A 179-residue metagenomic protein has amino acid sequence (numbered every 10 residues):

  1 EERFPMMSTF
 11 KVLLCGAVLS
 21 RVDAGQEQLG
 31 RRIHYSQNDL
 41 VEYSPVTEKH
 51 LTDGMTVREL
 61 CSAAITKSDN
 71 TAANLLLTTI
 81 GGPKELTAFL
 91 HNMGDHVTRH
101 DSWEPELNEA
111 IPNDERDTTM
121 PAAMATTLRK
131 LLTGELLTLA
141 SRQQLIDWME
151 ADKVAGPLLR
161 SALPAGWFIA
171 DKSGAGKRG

Functional and structural regions predicted by a protein language model:
E1, P5-T9, Q28-G30, L90-D95 (+4 more regions): Extracytoplasmic
P5-I33, A64: Active-site SXXK
T9-V12, E115-E150: Active-site-proximal alpha-helical segments within enzyme catalytic domains
S20-D39, T87, T138-R142: Short, well-structured active-site flanking segments
L29-V46, I80-G81, W148: Acidic helix-start/capping segments at beta-turn-to-alpha-helix junctions
L40-L76, P83, D114-D117, P121: Conserved catalytic neighborhood of penicillin-recognizing serine enzymes
N74-T133: Mid-domain, small-residue-enriched loop/turn segments at the edges of structured enzyme/sensor domains
G156-G179: Short, Gly/Ser/Thr-enriched beta-strand-loop segments that form substrate-interacting elements of hydrolase/peptidase
